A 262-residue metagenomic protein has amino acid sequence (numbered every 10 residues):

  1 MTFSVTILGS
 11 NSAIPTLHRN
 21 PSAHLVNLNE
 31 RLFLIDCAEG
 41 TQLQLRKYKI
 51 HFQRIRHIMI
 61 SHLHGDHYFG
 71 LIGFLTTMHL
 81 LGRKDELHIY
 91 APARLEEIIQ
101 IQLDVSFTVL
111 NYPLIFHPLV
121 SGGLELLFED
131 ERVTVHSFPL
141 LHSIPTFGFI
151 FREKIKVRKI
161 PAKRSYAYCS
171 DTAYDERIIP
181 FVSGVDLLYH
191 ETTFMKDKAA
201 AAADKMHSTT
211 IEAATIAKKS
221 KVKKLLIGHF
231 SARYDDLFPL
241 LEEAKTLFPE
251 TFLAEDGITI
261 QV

Functional and structural regions predicted by a protein language model:
M1-Y48, F149-F151, V157-R158, A162-C169 (+1 more regions): Conserved beta-strand hairpin/beta-sheet module of binuclear metal-dependent hydrolase folds, prominently
T6, Y90, I115-V120, H136-F138 (+1 more regions): General small-molecule cofactor/ligand-binding pocket signal
I35-A38, R56-H62, P92, A167-T172 (+3 more regions): Active-site neighborhood of phospho(di)ester-bond hydrolases with catalytic His/Asp-centered motifs
E39-Y90, P118-V120: Active-site metal-binding motif and surrounding structural segment of the metallo-beta-lactamase
L71-T77, D235-E243: Metal-dependent catalytic neighborhoods of phosphoester/phosphodiester hydrolases
R83-L87, A93-S121, R233: Active-site neighborhood of divalent metal-dependent phosphoester bond hydrolases
V120-G228, F238-E242, T246-L247: Metal-dependent phosphodiesterase/nuclease catalytic metal-binding core
A254-V262: Binuclear metal-dependent phosphoesterase catalytic core
